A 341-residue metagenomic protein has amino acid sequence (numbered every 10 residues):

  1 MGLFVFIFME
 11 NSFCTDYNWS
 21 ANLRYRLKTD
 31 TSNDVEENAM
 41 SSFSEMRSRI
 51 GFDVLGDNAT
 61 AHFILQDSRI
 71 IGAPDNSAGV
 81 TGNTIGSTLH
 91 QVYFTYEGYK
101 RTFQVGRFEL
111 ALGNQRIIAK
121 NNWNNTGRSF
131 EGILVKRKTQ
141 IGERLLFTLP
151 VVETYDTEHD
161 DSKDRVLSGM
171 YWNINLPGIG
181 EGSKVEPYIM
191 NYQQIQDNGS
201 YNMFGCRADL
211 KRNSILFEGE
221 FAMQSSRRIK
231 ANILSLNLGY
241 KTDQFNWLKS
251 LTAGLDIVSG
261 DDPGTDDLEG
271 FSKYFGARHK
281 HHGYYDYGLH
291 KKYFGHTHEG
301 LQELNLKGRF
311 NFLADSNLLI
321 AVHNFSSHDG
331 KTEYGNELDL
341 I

Functional and structural regions predicted by a protein language model:
M1-I7: Bacterial N-terminal signal peptides
N11-R107, I133-T139, E143, G199-A231 (+2 more regions): Beta-barrel outer-membrane channel/assembly domains of diderm bacteria
K28-S32, G72-A73, L110-I117, F147-T154 (+3 more regions): Flexible, solvent-exposed coil segments and beta strand-coil junctions, predominantly the extracellular/periplasmic
N33-V35, D75-S77, I117, E158 (+3 more regions): Outer-membrane beta-barrel and related beta-rich outer-membrane complex signature in Gram-negative bacteria
N125-L134: Acidic, His- and aromatic-enriched active-site or binding-groove loops in soluble protein domains that engage sugars
R137, G142-S214, G219: Internal metal/ion-chelating core segments
V151, G182-V185, I189-Q196, G219-A231 (+2 more regions): Outer-membrane beta-barrel translocator/channel fold
G264-E299: Flexible glycine-rich, low-complexity coil/linker segments exposed to the extracellular/periplasmic environment
